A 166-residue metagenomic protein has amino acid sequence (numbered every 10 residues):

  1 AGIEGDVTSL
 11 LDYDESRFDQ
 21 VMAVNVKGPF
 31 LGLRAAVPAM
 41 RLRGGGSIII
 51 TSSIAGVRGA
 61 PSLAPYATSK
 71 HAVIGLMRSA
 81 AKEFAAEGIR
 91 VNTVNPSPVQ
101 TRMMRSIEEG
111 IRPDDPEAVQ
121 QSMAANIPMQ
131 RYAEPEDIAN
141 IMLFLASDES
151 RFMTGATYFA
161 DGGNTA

Functional and structural regions predicted by a protein language model:
V7-L11, R58-A64, A86-E87, Q130 (+1 more regions): Active-site loop immediately N-terminal to the catalytic Tyr-X3-Lys motif of short-chain dehydrogenase/reductase
T8-L10, R17-D19, M123: Substrate-binding pocket helix/loop in short-chain dehydrogenase/reductase
L33, S69, M77: Active-site helix of classical SDR
R41, R131-A160, T165: C-terminal substrate-recognition "lid" of short-chain dehydrogenase/reductases
S53: Residue(s) in the substrate-gating loop at a strand-loop-helix junction that position the organic substrate next
A85, R90, M153-G155: Short, small/polar-rich loop/turn modules that mediate ligand/substrate recognition or access, typified
V91, P96-G110: Short, flexible catalytic-loop segment of classical short-chain dehydrogenase/reductase
